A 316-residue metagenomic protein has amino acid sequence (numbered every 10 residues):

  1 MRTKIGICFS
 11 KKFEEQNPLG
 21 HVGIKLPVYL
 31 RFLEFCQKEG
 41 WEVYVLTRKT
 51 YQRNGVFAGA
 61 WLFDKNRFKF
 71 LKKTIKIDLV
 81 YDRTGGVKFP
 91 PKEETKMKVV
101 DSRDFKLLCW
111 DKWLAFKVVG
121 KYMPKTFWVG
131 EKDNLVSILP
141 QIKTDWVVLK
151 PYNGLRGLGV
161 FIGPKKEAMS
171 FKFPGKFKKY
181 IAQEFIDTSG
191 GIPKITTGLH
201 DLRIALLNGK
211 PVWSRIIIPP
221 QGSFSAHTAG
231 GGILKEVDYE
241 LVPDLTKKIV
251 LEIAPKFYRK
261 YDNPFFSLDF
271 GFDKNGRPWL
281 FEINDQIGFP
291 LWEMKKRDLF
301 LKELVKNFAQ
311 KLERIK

Functional and structural regions predicted by a protein language model:
M1-V22, V80: Short hydrophobic beta-strand segments
T3-I7, G276-F289: A short beta-strand motif that forms the metal-chelation/ATP-contact edge of phosphoryl-transfer active sites
F13-K25, G191-L199, L291-D298: Short, flexible/disordered intra-domain loops and linkers
L19-N134: Conserved N-proximal alpha/beta basic substrate-recognition cap immediately N-terminal to, or forming the N-lobe
V87, P91-G191: Active-site nucleotide/adenylate-binding loops and adjacent lid/helix of ATP-dependent enzymes
D145, L158, I162-E240: Phosphate-binding site of ATP-dependent enzymes
G157, I217-S225, N284-R297: Glycine-rich phosphate/pyrophosphate-binding beta-alpha loops
E184, G190, Q221-P278, L304-I315: A long amphipathic alpha-helix within ATP-dependent nucleotide-binding catalytic cores
